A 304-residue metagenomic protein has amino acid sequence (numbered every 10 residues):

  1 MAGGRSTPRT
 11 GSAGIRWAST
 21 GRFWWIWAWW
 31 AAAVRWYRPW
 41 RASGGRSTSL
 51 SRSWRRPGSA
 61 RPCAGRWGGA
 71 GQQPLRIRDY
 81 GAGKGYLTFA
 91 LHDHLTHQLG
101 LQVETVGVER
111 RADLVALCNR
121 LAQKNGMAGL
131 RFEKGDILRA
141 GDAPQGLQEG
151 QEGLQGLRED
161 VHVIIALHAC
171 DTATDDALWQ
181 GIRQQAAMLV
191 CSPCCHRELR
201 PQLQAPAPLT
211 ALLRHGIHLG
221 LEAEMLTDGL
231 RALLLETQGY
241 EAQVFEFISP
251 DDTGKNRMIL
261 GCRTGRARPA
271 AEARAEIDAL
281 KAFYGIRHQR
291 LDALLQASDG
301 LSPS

Functional and structural regions predicted by a protein language model:
M1-L75: Conserved Class I S-adenosyl-L-methionine-dependent methyltransferase catalytic core
G3-G4, R9, A33, R41 (+2 more regions): Class I S-adenosyl-L-methionine
G58-G71, L95-G100, L147-G156: Alpha-helix termini
Q72-P74, Q102, V161: Phosphate-coordination loops involved in phosphoryl transfer and adenosine-cofactor binding
R78-G81: Conserved S-adenosyl-L-methionine
K84-G100: Conserved SAM-binding loop of SAM-dependent methyltransferases across substrates and taxa, primarily the Class I
G100-V103, A128: A generic structural motif
E104-E109: Conserved SAM-binding motif I beta-strand of class I
